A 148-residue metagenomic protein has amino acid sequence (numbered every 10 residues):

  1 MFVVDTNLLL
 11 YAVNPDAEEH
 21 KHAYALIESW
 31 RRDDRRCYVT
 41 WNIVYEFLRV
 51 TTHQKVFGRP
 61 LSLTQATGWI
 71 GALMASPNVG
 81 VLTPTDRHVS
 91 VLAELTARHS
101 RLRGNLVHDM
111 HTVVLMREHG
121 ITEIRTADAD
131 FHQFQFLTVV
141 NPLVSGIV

Functional and structural regions predicted by a protein language model:
M1, V113-V148: Acidic, PIN/NYN-like endoribonuclease modules and their adjacent C-terminal/linker elements
M1-V39, Q54-Q65, V148: Short, well-structured N-terminal submotif of metal-dependent ribonuclease cores
D5, D109, D128: Acidic active-site catalytic centers that drive phospho-/nucleotidyl reactions and related ester hydrolyses
L8, I43, R87-H88, T112 (+1 more regions): Alpha-helix capping/helix-boundary segments
D33-D34, S76-P77, F134: Structured helix-beta-strand junction loops
Y38-N42, T126-A127: Short beta-strand segments at enzyme active-site cores
R49-N78, L82: Helix-adjacent hinge/juxtasegments
P60, V79-I124: Active-site neighborhoods of divalent-metal-dependent phosphate/nucleic-acid chemistry enzymes
